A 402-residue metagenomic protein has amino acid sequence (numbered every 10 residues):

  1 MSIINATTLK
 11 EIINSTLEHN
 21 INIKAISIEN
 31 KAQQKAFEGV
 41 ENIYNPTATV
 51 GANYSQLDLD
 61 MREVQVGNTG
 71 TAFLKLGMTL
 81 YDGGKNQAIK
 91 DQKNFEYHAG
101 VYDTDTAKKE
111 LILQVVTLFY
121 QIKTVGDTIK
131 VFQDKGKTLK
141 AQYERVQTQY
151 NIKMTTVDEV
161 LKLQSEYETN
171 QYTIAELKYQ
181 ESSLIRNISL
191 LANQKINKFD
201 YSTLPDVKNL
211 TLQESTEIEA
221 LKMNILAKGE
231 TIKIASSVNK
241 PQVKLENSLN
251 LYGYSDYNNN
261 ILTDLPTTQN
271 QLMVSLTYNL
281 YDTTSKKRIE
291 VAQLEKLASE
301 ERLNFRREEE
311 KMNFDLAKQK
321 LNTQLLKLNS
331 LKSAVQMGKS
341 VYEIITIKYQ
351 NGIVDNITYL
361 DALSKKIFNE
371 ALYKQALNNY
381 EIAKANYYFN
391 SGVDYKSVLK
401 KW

Functional and structural regions predicted by a protein language model:
S2-T7, E11, K108-E219, M223-L226 (+5 more regions): Periplasmic alpha-helical coiled-coil/stalk elements that build and connect Gram-negative outer-membrane
N5, L372-W402: Acidic, low-complexity, intrinsically disordered peripheral segments
L17-K24, K31-P46, L74-Q92, Y102-K109 (+4 more regions): A glycine-/polar-enriched beta->alpha junction
I26, A48-A52, K93, V243-N247 (+2 more regions): Membrane-embedded beta-strand positions of outer-membrane beta-barrel proteins
G51-L80, I89, E246-Y281, K400-W402: Small/polar, glycine/serine/threonine/aspartate-rich low-complexity segments that form flexible
Y150-M154, Y349-I353, N390: A short glycine-centered flexible hinge/capping loop motif at secondary-structure junctions
T156-D158, I353-Q375: Short terminal targeting/anchoring segments
